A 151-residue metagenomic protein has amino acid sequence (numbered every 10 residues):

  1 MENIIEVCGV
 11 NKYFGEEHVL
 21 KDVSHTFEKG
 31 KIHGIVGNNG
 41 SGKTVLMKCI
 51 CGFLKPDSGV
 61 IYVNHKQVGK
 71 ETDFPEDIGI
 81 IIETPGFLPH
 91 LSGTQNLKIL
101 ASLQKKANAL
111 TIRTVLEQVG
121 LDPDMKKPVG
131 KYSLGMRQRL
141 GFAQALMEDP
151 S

Functional and structural regions predicted by a protein language model:
V36-N38: The feature captures the beta-strand-to-loop junction immediately N-terminal to the Walker
C51: Helix-to-loop junction immediately C-terminal to a conserved catalytic motif
G59-F74: Conserved ABC transporter NBD signature motif
K98, A109-D124: Conserved ABC ATPase "signature" region
F142: Hydrophobic anchor residue at the start of the ABC signature
